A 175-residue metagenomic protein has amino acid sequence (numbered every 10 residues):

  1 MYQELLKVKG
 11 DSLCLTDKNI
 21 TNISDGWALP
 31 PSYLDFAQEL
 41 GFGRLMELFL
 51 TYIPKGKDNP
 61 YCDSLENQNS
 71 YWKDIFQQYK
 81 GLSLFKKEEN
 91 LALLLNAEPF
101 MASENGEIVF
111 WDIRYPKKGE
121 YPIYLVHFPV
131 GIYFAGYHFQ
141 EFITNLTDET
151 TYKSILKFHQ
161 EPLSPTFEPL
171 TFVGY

Functional and structural regions predicted by a protein language model:
M1-N105, L170-Y175: A surface-exposed partner-binding patch
P31, I75-F76, Y115, I143-L146: Short, isolated positions within intrinsically disordered regulatory regions of eukaryotic proteins
S64, D112, Y137-H138: Helix N-cap / beta->alpha transition motif
M101-E104, Y115, H127-V130: Short, flexible loop/turn elements at secondary-structure junctions
I108-R114: Short, surface-exposed beta-strand/loop micro-motifs that present aromatic residues
P116-E120: A short alpha->loop->secondary-structure connector
P122, H127-K153: Compact, glycine/acidic-enriched structural inserts
T144-Y175: Acidic, proline/glycine-rich low-complexity IDRs
